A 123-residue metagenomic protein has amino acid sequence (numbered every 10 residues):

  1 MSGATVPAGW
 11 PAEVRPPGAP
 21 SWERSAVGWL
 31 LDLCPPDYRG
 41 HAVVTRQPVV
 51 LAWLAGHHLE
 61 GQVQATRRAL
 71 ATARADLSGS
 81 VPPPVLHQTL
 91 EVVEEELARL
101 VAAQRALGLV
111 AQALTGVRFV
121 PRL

Functional and structural regions predicted by a protein language model:
P17-L123: Eukaryotic low-complexity, intrinsically disordered regulatory segments enriched in serine, proline and acidic residues
